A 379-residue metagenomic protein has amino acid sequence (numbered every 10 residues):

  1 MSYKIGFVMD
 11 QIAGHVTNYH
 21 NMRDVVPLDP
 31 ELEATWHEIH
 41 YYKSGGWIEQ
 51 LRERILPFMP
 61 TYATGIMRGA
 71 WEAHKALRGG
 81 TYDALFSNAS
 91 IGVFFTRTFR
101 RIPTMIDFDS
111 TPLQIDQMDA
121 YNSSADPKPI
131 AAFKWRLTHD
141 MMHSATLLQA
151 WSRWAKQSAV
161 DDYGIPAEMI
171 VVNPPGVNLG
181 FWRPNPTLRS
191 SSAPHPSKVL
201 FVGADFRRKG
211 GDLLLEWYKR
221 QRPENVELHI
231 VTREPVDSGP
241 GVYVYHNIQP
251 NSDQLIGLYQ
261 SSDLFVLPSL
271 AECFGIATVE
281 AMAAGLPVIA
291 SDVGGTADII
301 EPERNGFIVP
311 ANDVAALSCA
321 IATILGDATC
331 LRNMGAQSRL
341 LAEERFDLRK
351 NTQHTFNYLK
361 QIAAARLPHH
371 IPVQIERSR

Functional and structural regions predicted by a protein language model:
P127-L148: Membrane-proximal helix-turn-helix segments that form the acceptor-binding/catalytic region of lipid-linked
Q149, S191-K209, L215-R220, L228: Conserved donor-binding/catalytic core segment of Leloir-type glycosyltransferases
W154, G176: Carbohydrate-associated surface elements
T232-G257: Nucleotide-activated donor-binding/catalytic signature segment of Leloir-type glycosyltransferases, i.e., the conserved
L270: Aromatic "clamp/platform" in nucleotide-sugar-dependent glycosyltransferases that forms part of the donor/acceptor
P287-A290: Short hydrophobic beta-strand element within catalytic cores of glycosyltransferases and related nucleotide-activated
P302-E303, F307-V314, T323-A328: Conserved acidic donor-binding segment of nucleotide-sugar-dependent glycosyltransferases
A316-C319, T323, C330-R345, N351-N357: A short, well-ordered alpha-helix in the C-terminal region of glycosyltransferases
